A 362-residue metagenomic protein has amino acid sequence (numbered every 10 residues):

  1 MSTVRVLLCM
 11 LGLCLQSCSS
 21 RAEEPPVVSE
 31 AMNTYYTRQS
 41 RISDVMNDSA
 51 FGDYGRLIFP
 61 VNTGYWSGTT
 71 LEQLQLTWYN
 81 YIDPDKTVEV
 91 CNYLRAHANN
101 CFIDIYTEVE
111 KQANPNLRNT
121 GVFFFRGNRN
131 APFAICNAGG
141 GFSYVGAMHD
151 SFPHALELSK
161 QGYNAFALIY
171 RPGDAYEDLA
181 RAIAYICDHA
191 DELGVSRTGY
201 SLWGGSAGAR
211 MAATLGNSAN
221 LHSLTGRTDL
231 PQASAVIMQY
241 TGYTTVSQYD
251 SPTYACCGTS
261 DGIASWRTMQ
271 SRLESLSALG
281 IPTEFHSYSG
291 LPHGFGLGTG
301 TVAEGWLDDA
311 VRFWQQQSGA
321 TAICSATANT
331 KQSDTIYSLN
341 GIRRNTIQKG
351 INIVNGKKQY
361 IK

Functional and structural regions predicted by a protein language model:
E24-I58, L279-A320: C-terminal catalytic histidine-bearing segment of alpha/beta-hydrolase fold enzymes
G52-R129: N-terminal cap/lid segment of alpha/beta-hydrolase-fold proteins
A131-G140: Short beta-strand element of the alpha/beta-hydrolase
G146-D150, F166-G194, G298-A303: Catalytic nucleophile-loop/oxyanion-hole region of alpha/beta-hydrolase and closely related hydrolase-like folds
E177, R181-D250: Primarily recognizes the serine-hydrolase "nucleophile elbow" in alpha/beta-hydrolase and SGNH/GDSL folds
A255-C257, D261: Short beta-strand/loop motif that positions the catalytic acidic residue of the alpha/beta-hydrolase fold
G262-T268: Conserved alpha/beta-hydrolase "acid-adjacent" motif
G319-N340: Residue-level detector of functionally pivotal "anchor" positions at catalytic/ligand-binding pockets or at interdomain
